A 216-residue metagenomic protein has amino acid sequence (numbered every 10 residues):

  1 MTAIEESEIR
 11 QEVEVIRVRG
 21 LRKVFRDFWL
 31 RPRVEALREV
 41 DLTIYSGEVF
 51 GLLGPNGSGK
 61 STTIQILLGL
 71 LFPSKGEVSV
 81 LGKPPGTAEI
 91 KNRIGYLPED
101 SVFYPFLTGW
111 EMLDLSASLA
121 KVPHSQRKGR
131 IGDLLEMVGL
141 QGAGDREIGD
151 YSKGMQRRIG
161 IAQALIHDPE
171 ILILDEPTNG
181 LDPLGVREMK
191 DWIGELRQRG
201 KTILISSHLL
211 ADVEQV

Functional and structural regions predicted by a protein language model:
P55-G59: Walker A (P-loop) phosphate-binding loop of ABC-type ATPase nucleotide-binding domains
G76-N92: Conserved ABC transporter NBD signature motif
D114, S118, P123-A143: Conserved ABC ATPase "signature" region
I166-E170: A short, proline-enriched helix->beta-strand linker immediately N-terminal to the Walker B motif in ABC-type P-loop
L172-E176: Catalytic Walker B motif of ABC-type/P-loop ATPase nucleotide-binding domains
V186-R199: Helical segment within the ABC ATPase nucleotide-binding domain
